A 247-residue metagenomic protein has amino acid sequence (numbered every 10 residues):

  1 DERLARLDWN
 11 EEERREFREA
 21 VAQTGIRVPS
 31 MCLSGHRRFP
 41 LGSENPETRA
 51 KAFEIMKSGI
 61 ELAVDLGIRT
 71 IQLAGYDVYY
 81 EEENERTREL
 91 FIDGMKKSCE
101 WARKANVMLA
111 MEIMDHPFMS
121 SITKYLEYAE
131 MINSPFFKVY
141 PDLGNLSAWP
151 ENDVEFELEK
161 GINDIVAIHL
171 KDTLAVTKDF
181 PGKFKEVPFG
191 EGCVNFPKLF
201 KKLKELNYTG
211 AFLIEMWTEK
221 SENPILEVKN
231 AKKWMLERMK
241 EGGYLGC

Functional and structural regions predicted by a protein language model:
D1-E2, H36, Y76, D142 (+2 more regions): Flexible loop residues that form catalytic and substrate-binding hotspots at small-molecule/glycan-binding clefts
D1-V21, G75-E82: Glycine-rich, proline-tolerant flexible connector loops at the mouths of alpha/beta enzymes
L4-D8, E44-T48, R86, G182-F189: Short glycine-enriched, charge-decorated loop/helix-capping segments at active-site entrances that position
R15, A22, M119-P141, S147-C247: Histidine-acidic metal/acid-base catalytic patches
A20, P29-M31: Conserved alpha-helical segments that form or flank metal/cofactor-binding pockets of metalloenzymes
A20-T24, R37-V139, A148, L226 (+1 more regions): Active-site acidic/histidine proton-transfer and metal-coordination neighborhood in alpha/beta enzyme cores
S30, Q72, A110, V166-H169 (+1 more regions): Conserved beta-strand positions in the central sheet of alpha/beta enzyme cores
M31, R37-P40, Y80, L174-F180: Short acidic/His/Gly/Ser-rich catalytic and metal-binding motifs that mark active-site loops of diverse hydrolases
